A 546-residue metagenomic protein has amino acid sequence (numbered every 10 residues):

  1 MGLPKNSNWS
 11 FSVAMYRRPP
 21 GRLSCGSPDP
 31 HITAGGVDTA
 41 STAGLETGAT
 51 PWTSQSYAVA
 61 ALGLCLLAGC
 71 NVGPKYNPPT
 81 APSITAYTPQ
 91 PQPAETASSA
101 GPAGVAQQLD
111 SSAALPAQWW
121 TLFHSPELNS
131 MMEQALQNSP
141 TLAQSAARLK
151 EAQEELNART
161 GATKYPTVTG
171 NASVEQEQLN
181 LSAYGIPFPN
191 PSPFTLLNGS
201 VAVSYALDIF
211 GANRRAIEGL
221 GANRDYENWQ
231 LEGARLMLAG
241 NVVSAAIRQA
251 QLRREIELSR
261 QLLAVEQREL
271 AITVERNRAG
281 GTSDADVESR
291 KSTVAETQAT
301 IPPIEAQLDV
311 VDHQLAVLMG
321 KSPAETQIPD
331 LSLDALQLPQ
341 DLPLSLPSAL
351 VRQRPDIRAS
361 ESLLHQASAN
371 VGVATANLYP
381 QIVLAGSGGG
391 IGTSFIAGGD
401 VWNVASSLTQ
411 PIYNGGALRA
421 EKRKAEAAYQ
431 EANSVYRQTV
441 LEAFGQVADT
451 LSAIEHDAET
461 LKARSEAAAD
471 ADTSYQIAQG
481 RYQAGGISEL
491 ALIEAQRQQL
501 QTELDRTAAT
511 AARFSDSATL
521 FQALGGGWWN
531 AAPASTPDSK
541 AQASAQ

Functional and structural regions predicted by a protein language model:
G2-L3, A58, G63-Q137, G185 (+5 more regions): Terminal intrinsically disordered/low-complexity segments used for targeting and assembly
G2-P4, S10-H31, G35-G44: Intrinsic, low-complexity polybasic segments
V72-P79, A86, A117-Q118, H124-Q134 (+6 more regions): Small/polar-residue-enriched beta-strand and adjacent coil segments characteristic of outer-membrane beta-barrel
E127, S139, Q153-L156, T160 (+7 more regions): Sec/Tat-exported extracytoplasmic proteins
S145-R159, A234, L238-E275, R290-T297 (+4 more regions): Amphipathic alpha-helical coiled-coil segments
R276-T282, I301: Amphipathic alpha-helical interface segments used for oligomerization, scaffolding, and membrane association
